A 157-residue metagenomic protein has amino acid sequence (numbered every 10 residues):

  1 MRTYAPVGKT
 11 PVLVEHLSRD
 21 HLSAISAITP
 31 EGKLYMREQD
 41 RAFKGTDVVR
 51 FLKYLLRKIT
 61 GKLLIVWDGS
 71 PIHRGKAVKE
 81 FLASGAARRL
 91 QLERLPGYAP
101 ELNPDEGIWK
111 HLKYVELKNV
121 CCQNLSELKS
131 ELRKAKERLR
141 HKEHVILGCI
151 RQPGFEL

Functional and structural regions predicted by a protein language model:
M1-A5, V78-L82, G107-I108: Short, glycine/charged-enriched secondary-structure capping and boundary segments
M1-K53, Q152-P153, L157: Extended, low-complexity cationic-aromatic segments
A5, G61-L63, E143-I146: Surface-exposed helix-capping loop/turn segments at secondary-structure junctions
K9-H16, G85-P104, V120-C121: RNase H-like polynucleotidyl transferase catalytic core
A27-I28, K58, H111: Conserved catalytic core of Hanks-type protein kinase domains
L34, D105-L157: C-terminal anion-handling pockets and recognition modules
G45-E93: RNase H-like DDE/DDD metal-dependent nuclease/strand-transfer catalytic core used by mobile genetic elements
D68-G69, K76, L92-V115, S126-L128: RNase H-like two-metal-ion nuclease catalytic core shared by retroviral integrases and related mobile-element nucleases
